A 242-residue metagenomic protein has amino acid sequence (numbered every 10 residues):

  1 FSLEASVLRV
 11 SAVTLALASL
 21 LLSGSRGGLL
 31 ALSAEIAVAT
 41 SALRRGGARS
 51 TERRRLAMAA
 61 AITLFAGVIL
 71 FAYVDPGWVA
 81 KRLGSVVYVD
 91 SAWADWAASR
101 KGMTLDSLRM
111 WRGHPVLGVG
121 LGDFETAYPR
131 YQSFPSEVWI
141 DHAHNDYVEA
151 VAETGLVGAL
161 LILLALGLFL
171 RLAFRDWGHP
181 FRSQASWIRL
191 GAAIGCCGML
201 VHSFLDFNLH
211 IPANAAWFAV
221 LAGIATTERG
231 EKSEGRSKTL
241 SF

Functional and structural regions predicted by a protein language model:
S2-L3, T14-G113, L121: A membrane-periplasm/extracellular boundary helix in multi-pass inner-membrane enzymes that assemble envelope glycans
V7-T14, F174-L205: Loop-to-helix entry and N-terminal half of a specific, functionally important transmembrane alpha helix in multi-pass
T14-S23, P135-S136, C197-L209: Transmembrane-helix signature of polytopic, lipid-linked glycan biosynthesis machinery
L29-L43, L166-F169, A216-I224: Hydrophobic transmembrane alpha-helices of multi-pass, membrane-embedded glycosylation machinery
S33, L156-L190: Hydrophobic transmembrane alpha-helices and their immediate junctions
E52, I62, H179-S186, L221-F242: A juxtamembrane structural motif centered on a specific transmembrane helix
G84, A92, S99-I140, Y147-A150 (+1 more regions): TM-adjacent membrane-interface loops and short helices in multi-pass inner/ER membrane proteins
Y147, V151-T154, W187-A219: Membrane helix-loop boundary segments at the extracytoplasmic
